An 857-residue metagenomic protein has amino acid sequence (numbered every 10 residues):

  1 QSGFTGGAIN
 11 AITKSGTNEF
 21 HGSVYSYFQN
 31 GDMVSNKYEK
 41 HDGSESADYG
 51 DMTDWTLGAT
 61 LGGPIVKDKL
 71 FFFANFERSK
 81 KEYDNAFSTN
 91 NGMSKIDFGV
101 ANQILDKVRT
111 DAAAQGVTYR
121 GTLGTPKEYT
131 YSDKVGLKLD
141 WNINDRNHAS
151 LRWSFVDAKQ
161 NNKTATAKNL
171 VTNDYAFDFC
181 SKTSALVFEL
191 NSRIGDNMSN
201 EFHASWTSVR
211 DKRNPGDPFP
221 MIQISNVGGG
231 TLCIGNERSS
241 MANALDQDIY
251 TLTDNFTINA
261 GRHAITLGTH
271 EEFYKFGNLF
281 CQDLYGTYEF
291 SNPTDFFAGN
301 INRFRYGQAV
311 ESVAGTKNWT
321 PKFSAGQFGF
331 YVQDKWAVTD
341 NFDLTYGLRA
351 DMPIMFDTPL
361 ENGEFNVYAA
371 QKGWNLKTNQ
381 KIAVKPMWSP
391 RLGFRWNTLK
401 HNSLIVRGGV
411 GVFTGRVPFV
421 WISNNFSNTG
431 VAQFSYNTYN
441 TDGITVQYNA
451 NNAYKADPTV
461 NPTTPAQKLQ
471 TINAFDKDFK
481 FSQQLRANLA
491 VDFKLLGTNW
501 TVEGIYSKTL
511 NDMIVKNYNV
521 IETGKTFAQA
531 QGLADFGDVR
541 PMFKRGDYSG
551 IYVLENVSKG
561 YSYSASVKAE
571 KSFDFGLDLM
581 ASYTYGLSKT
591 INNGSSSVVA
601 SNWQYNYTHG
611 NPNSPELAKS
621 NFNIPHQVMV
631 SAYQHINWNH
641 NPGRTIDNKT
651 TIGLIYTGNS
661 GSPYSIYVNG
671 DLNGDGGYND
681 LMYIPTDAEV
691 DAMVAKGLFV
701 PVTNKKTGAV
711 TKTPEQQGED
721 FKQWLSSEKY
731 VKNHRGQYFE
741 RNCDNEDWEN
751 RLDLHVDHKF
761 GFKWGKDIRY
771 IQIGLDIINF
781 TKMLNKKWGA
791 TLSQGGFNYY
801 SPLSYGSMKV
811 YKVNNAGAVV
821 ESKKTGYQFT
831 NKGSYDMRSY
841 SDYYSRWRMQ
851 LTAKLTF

Functional and structural regions predicted by a protein language model:
Q1-S2, G16-H21, V66-K69, R146 (+8 more regions): Short loop/turn motifs that connect adjacent beta-strands in outer-membrane beta-barrel proteins
G3-A8, K14-K182, D196, S208-N214 (+1 more regions): Acidic, glycine-rich flexible loop segments
T5-G7, W55-A59, D133-L137, K182-F188 (+11 more regions): Hydrophobic, lipid-facing positions within transmembrane beta-strands of outer-membrane proteins
V24-N30, A74-R78, L151-F155, F202-S208 (+9 more regions): Transmembrane beta-barrel strands of outer-membrane/channel proteins
Y131, N144-Q333, A370-W374, N517-V520 (+4 more regions): Replace "related TpsB outer-membrane translocases also match" with "some related outer-membrane beta-barrels such as
E361-S389, F394-E555, A695, D747 (+3 more regions): Solvent-exposed loop/turn elements at secondary-structure boundaries
T501-G661: Gram-negative outer-membrane beta-barrel transporters
K649-D767, Q772, Q794-M837: Extracytoplasmic gating/loop element in the C-terminal half of outer-membrane beta-barrel translocons and assembly
